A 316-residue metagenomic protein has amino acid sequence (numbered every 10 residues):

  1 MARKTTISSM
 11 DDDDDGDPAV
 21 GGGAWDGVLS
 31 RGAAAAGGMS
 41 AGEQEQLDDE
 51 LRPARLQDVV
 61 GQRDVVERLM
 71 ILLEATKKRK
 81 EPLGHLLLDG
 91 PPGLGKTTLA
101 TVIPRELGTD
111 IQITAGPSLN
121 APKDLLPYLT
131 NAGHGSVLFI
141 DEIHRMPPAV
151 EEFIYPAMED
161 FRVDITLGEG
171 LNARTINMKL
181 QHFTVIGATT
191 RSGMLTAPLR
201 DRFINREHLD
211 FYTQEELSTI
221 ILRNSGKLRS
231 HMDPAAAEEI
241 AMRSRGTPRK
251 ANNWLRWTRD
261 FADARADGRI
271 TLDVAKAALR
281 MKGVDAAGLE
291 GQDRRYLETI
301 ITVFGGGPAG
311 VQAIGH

Functional and structural regions predicted by a protein language model:
G42-P91, L126, T130, A235: Pre-Walker A (pre-P-loop) alpha-helix and adjacent loop at the N terminus of AAA/AAA+ ATPase modules, a conserved
E74-G116, L126-H134, Y155: Walker A/P-loop
P122, S136-T166, S192-R202: Conserved AAA+/SF3 P-loop NTPase catalytic/coupling segment centered on the Walker-B
E169-A188: AAA+/SF3 P-loop NTPase mechanochemical coupling elements
M194-M242, N252-N253: Conserved AAA+ ATPase core "coupling" helix
D233-P234, S244-R259, R269-T271, L289-G291 (+1 more regions): The conserved phosphate-sensing helix
A237, L255, D260-G283, D293: Conserved C-terminal helix/linker of AAA+ ATPases
G305-H316: Short acidic, hydrophobic short linear motifs in intrinsically disordered regions
